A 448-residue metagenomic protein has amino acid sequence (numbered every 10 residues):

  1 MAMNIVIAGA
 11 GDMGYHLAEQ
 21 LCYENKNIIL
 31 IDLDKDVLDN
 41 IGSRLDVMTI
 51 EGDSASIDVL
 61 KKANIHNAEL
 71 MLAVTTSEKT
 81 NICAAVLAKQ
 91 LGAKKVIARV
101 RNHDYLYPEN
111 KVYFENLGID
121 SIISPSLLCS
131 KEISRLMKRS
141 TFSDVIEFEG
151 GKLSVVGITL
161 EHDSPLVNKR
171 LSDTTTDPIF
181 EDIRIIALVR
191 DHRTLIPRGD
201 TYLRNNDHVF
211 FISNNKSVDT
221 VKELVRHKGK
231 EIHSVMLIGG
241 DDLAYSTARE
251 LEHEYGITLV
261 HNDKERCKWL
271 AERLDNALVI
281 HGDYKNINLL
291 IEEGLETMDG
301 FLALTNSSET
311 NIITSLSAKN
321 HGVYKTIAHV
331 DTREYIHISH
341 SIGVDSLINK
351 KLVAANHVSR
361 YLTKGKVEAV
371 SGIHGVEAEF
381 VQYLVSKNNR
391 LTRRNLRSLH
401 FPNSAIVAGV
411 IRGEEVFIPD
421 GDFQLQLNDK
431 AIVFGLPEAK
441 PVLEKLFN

Functional and structural regions predicted by a protein language model:
M1-N448: Cytosolic regulatory regions of ion transport systems
